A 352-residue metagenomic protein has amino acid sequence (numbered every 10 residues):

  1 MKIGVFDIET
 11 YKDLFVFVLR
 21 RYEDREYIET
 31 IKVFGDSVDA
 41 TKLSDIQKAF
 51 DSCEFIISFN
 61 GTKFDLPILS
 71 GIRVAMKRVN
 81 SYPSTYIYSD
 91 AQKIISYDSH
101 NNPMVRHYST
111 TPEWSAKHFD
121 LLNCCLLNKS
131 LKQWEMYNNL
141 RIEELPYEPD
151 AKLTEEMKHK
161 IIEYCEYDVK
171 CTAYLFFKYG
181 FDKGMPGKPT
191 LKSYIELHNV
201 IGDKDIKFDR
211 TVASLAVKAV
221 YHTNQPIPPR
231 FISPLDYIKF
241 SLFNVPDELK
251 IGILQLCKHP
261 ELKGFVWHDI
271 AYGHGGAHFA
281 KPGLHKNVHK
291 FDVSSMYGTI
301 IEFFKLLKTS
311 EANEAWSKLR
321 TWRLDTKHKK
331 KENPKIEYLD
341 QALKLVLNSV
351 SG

Functional and structural regions predicted by a protein language model:
M1-T10, D120, H289-F291: Two-metal-ion RNase H-like nuclease active-site motif
I3-F17, K327-G352: Active-site cores of enzymes that catalyze phosphoryl transfer or operate on phosphate-rich substrates
I3-V5, K12-F34, L131, Y137: RNase H-like nuclease fold core
Y27-Q133: Conserved DEDDh/DEDDy metal-dependent 3′-5′ exonuclease domain
K63-A75, S294-K308: Short active-site loop/helix that positions an aromatic residue
N80-Y82, I95, A312-K327: Conserved phosphoryl-transfer catalytic core
M136-H159: A short, charged helix-loop
E166-Y167, C171-V288, V293-S294, T299-E302 (+1 more regions): Common nucleic-acid-contacting/processivity interface regions adjacent to the catalytic cores of nucleic-acid enzymes
